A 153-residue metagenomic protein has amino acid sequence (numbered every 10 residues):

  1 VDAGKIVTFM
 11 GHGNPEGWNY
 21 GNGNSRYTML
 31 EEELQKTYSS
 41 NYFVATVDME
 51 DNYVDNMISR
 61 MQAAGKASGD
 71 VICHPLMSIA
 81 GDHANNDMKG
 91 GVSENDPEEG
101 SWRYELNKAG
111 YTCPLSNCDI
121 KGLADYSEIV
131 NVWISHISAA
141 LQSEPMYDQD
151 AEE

Functional and structural regions predicted by a protein language model:
V1-E153: Extended amphipathic ligand-handling, pore-lining, and cofactor/metal-binding catalytic surfaces
